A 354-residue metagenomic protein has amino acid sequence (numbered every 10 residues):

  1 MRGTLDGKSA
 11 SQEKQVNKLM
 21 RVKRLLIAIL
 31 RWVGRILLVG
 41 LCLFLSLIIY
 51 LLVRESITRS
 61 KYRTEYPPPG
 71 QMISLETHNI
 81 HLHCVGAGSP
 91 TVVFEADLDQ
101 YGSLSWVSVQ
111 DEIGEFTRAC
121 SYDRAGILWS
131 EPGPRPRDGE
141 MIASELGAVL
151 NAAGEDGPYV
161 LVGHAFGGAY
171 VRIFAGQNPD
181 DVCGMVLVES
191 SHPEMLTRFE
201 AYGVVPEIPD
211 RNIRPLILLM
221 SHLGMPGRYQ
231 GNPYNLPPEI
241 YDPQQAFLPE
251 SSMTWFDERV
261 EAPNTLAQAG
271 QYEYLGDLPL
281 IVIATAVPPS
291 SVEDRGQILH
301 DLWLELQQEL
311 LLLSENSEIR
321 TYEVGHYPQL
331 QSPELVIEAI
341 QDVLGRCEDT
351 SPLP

Functional and structural regions predicted by a protein language model:
R2-V92, G114-T117, Q308, G345-P354: Alpha/beta-hydrolase fold catalytic core
H81-W129: Conserved HGGG/HGGXW glycine-rich cap/lid loop of the alpha/beta-hydrolase fold
V85, S121-V160: Active-site loop/oxyanion-hole signature of alpha/beta-hydrolase fold enzymes
R124-I127, S190, V324: Active-site loop/turn elements of alpha/beta-hydrolase fold enzymes, especially the short glycine-/histidine-rich
G139, D181-S317: Flexible "cap/lid" subdomain of the alpha/beta-hydrolase fold that forms the substrate-access gate
G157-F199: Conserved hydrolase catalytic core segment
E315-P354: Catalytic active-site module of serine/aspartate enzymes centered on a nucleophile-bearing elbow/loop
